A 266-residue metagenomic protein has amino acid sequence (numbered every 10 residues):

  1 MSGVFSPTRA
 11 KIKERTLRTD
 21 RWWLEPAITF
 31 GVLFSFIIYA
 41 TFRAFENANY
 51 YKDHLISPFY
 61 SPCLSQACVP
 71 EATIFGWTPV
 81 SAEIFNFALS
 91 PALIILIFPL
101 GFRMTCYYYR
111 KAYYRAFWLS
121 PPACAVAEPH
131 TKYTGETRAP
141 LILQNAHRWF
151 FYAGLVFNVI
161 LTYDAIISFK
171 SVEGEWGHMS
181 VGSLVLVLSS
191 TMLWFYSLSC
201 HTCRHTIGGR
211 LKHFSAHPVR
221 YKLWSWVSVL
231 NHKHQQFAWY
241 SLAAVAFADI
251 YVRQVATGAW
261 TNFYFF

Functional and structural regions predicted by a protein language model:
M1-F266: Membrane-embedded alpha-helical bundles that constitute the cytochrome b-like, heme-associated redox core of multi-pass
